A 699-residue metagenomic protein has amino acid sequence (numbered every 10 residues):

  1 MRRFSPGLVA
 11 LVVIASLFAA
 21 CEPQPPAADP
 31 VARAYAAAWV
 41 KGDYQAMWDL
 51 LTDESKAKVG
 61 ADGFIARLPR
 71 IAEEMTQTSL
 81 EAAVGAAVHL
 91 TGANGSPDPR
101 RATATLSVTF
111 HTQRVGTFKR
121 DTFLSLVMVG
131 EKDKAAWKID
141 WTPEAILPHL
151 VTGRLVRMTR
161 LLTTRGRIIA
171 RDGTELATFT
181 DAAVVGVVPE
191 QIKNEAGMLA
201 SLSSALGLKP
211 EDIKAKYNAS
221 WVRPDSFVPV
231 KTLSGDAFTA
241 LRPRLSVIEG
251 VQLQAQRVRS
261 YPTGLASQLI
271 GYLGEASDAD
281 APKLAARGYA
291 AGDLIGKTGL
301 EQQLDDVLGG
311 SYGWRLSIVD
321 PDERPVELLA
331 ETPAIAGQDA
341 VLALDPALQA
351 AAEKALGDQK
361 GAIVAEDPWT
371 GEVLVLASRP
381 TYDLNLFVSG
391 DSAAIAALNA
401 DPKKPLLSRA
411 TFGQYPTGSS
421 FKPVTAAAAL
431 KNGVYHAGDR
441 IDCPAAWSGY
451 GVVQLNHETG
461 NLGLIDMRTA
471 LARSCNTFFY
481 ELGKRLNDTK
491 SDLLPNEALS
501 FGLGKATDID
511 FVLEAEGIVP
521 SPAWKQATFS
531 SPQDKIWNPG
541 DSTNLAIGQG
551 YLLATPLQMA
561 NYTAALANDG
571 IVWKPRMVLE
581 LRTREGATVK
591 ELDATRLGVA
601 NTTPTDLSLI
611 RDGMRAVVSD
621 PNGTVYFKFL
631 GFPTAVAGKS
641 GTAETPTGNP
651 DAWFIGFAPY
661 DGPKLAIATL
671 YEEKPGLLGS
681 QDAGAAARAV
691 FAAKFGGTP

Functional and structural regions predicted by a protein language model:
M1-L8: Bacterial N-terminal signal peptides that target proteins for export
L17-A20: C-terminal motif of bacterial Sec signal peptides marking the signal peptidase cleavage site
Q24-P30, A34, Q45-T103: Short solvent-exposed beta->alpha transition segments
A28-Y35, D43-M47, L51, G60 (+21 more regions): Stable alpha-helical elements in mature extracytoplasmic
L80-A362, Y382-P405, Q414, A594 (+1 more regions): Extracytoplasmic/periplasmic proteins that interact with beta-lactams or build/remodel peptidoglycan
V319-L329, P368-S419, V424-Y671, G679: Beta-lactam-recognizing serine transpeptidase/beta-lactamase-like catalytic domain environment
T588-R596, G684-P699: Short, gly/Ser/Thr-rich active-site loops of penicillin-recognizing serine hydrolases
